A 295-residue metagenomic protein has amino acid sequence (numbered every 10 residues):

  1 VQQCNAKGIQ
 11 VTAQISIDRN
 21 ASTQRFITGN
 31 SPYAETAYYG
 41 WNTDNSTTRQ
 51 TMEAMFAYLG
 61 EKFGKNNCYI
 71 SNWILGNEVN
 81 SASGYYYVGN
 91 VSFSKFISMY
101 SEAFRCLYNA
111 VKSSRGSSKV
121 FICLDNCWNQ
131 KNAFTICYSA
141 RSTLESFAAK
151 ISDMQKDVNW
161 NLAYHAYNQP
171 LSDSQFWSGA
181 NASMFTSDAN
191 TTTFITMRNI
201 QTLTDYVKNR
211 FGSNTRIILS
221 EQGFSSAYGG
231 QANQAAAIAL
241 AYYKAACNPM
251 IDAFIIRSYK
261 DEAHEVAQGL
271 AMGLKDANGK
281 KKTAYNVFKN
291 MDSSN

Functional and structural regions predicted by a protein language model:
V1-N67, N90-C123, T192-T193, G212: Aromatic-lined substrate-binding rim segments of carbohydrate-active enzymes
Q3, K7, E53, Y58 (+9 more regions): Alpha-helical structural signal in soluble globular domains
Q10, K119-V120, R216-I217, D252-I255: Beta-sheet entry/capping signal
I15-R19, N126, I255-D261: Short, solvent-exposed turn/loop segments enriched in Gly/Ser/Thr/Pro and often Arg
D18-N20, A82, Q169, S225 (+1 more regions): Active-site loop signature of alpha/beta-hydrolase-fold enzymes
Q24-T47, N66-Y69, N80-A82, V88 (+5 more regions): Surface-exposed intrinsically disordered loops and tails
R25, N30-T43, K65-Y69, I74 (+4 more regions): Aromatic-rich peripheral "rim/lid" segments of glycoside hydrolase catalytic domains that contact and position glycan
M52, S71, K95-A232, L274: Noncatalytic carbohydrate-binding groove/subsite architecture in carbohydrate-active enzymes
